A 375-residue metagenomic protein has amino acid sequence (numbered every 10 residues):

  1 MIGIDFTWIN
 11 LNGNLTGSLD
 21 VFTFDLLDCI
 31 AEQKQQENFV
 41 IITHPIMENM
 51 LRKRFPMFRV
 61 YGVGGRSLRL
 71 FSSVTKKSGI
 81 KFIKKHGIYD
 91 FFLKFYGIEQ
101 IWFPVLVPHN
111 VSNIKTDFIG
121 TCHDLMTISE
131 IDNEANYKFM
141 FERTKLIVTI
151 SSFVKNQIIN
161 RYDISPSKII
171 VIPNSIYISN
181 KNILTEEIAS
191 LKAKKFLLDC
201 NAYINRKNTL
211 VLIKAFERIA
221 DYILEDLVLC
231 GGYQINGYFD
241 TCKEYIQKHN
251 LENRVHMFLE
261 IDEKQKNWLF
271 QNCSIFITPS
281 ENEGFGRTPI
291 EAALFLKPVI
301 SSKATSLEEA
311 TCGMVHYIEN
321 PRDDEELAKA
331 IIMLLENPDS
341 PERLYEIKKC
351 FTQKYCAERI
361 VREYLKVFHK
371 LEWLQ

Functional and structural regions predicted by a protein language model:
M1-Q375: Carbohydrate transferase catalytic cores enriched for Leloir-type hexosyltransferases
